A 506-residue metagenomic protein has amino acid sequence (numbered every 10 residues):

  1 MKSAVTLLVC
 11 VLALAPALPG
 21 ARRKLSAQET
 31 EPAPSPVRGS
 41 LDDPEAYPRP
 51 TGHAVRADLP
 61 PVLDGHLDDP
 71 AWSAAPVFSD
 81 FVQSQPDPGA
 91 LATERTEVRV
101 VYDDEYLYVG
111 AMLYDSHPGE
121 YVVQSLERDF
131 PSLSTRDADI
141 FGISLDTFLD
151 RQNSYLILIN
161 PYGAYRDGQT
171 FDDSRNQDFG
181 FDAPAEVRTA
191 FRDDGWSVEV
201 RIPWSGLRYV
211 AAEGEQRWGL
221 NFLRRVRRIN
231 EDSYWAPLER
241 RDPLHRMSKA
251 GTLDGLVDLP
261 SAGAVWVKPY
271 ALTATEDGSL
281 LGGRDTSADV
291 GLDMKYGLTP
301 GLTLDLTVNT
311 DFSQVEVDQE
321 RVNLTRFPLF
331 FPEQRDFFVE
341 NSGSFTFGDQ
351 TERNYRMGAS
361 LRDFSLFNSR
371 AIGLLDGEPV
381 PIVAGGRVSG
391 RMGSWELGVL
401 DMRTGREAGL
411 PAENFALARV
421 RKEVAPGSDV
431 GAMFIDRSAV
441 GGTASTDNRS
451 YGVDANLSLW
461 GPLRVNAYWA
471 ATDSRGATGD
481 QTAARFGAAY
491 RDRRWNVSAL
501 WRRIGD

Functional and structural regions predicted by a protein language model:
M1-A4: Positively charged n-region of N-terminal signal peptides that target proteins for export
T6-A17: Bacterial N-terminal signal peptides
A21-E423, S428-A432, S445: Structural preference for beta-rich elements and adjacent junctions enriched in aromatics
D194-S197, W204, D285-V315, L459-D506: Repeat-solenoid scaffold signature
Q314-Q334, N341-S342, T346-T351, F434-R449 (+2 more regions): Outer-membrane beta-barrel translocator/channel fold
L417-A467: Extended hydrophobic/aromatic segments used for targeting, binding, or gating
